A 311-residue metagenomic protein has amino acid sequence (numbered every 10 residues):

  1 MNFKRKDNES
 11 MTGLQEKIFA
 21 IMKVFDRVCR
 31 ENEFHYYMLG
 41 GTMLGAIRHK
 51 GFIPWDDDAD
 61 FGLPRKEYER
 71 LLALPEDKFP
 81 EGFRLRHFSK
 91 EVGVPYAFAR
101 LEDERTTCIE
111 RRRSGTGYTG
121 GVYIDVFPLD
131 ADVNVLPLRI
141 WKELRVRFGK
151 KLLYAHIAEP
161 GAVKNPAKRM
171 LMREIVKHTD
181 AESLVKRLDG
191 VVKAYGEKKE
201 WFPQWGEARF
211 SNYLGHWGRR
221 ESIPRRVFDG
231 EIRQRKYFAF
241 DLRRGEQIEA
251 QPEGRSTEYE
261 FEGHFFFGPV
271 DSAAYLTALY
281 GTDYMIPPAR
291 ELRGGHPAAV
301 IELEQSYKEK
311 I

Functional and structural regions predicted by a protein language model:
N2-N32, L72-N134, L153-Y280, M285-I311: Conserved catalytic core of two-metal-ion nucleotidyltransferases
D26-A59, Y68-E69, Q251, A278-L279: Active-site nucleotide-donor binding segment shared across nucleotidyl transfer reactions
F52-I53, E67, K150, A299-E304: Short amphipathic alpha-helical patches
A59-D60, H264: Short active-site oxyanion
G62-P64: Short hydrophobic/aromatic beta-strand micro-patches that form the beta-sheet surface supporting nucleotide- or nucleic
L136-W141: A short secondary-structure junction signal
E143-R147: Short, His- and charge-rich active-site/binding loops that engage polyanionic ligands
